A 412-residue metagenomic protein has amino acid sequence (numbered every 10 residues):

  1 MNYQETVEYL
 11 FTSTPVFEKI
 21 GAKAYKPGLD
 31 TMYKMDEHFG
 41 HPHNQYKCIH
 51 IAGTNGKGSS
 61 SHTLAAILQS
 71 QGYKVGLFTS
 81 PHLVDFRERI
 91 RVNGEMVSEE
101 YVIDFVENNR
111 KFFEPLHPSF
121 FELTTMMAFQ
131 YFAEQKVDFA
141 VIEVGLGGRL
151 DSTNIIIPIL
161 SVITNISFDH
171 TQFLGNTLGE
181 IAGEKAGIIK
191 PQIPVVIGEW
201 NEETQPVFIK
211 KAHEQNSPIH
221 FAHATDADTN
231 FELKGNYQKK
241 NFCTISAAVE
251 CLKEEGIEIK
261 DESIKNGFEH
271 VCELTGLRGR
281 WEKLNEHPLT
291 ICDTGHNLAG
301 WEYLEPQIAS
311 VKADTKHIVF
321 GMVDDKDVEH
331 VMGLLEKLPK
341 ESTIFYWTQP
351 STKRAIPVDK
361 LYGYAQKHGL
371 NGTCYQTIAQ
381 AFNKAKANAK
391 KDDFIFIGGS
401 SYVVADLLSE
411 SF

Functional and structural regions predicted by a protein language model:
M1-G53, S60, A66-Q71: Short functional linear segments
A22-L29, K34-N44, S70-I156: ATP-dependent carboxylate-amine ligase catalytic core
L64-Q69, L252, A365: Hydrophobic alpha-helical packing residues
P81, T124-F173, E202-E232, N236 (+1 more regions): Extended acidic/charged loop-beta regions that coordinate divalent cations and stabilize anionic phosphate/carboxylate
P118, V137-D138, A313, K390-D392: Short, high-confidence coil segments that cap the C-terminus of an alpha-helix and link into the following beta-strand
F139-V144, S152-V162, S167-H170, E180 (+1 more regions): Nucleotide phosphate-binding/pyrophosphate-handling subdomain across enzymes that bind or process nucleotide phosphates
A182-K190: Membrane-proximal helix-turn-helix segments that form the acceptor-binding/catalytic region of lipid-linked
N201-H220, L289-T290, M332-F394: C-terminal helical cap/extension that packs against the catalytic core of soluble nucleotide-cofactor enzymes
